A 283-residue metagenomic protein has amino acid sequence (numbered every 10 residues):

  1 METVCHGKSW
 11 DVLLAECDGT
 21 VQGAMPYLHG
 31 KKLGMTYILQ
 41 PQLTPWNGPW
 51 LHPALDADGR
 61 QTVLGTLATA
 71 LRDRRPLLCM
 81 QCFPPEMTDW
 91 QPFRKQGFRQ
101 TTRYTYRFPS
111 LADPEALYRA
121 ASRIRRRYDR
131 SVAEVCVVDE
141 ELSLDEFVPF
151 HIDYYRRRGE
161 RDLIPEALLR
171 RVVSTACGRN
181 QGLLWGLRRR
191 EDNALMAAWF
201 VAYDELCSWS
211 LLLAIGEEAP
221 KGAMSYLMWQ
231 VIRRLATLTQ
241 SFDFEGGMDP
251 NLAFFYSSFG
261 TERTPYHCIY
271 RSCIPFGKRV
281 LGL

Functional and structural regions predicted by a protein language model:
M1-M35, F83-A219: A conserved beta-strand-loop-helix scaffold within acyl/acetyltransferase catalytic domains
L14-C17, V21-M25, L43-L77: Glycine-rich, N-terminal phosphate-binding loop and its surrounding beta-alpha-beta segment
H29-G48: Conserved acyl-donor/pantetheine-binding loop and adjacent beta-alpha core of acyl/acetyltransferases and related
Y37, R94-K95, F255-S258: Short proline/glycine-enriched turn/loop segments at secondary-structure junctions
W46, L78, R103-T105, G182 (+1 more regions): Extracellular structured ligand-interaction cores
W50-H52, T62-A68, V172-L281: Aromatic (often tryptophan-rich) hydrophobic motifs at membrane interfaces
D73-F83, A236-E245: Conserved GNAT acetyl-CoA-binding A-motif
C79, D139, L163, F242-D243 (+1 more regions): A local structural micro-motif
